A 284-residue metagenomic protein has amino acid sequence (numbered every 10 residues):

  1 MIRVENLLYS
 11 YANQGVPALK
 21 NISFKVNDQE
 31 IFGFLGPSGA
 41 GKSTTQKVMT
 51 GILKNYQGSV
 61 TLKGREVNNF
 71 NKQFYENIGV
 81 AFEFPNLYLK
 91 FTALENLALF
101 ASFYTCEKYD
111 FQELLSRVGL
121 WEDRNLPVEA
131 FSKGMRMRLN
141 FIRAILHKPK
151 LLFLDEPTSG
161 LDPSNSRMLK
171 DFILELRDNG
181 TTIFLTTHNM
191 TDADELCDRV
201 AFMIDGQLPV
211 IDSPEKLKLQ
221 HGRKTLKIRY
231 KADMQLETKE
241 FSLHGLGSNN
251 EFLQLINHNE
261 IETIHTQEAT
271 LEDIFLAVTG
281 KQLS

Functional and structural regions predicted by a protein language model:
V4, Y9-L185, M190-T191, E195-D198 (+1 more regions): ABC transporter nucleotide-binding domains
A98, T191, E215, L253 (+1 more regions): Active-site phosphate/pyrophosphate- and oxyanion-stabilizing loops and adjacent acidic/basic residues in soluble
L114-V118, Q220, I274: Short acidic/histidine-centered micro-motifs embedded in hydrophobic/aromatic stretches that mark compact functional
M168-G247: ABC transporter nucleotide-binding domain
G222-S284: Short, charged/small-residue-rich alpha-helical element at the C-terminal edge of ABC transporter nucleotide-binding
